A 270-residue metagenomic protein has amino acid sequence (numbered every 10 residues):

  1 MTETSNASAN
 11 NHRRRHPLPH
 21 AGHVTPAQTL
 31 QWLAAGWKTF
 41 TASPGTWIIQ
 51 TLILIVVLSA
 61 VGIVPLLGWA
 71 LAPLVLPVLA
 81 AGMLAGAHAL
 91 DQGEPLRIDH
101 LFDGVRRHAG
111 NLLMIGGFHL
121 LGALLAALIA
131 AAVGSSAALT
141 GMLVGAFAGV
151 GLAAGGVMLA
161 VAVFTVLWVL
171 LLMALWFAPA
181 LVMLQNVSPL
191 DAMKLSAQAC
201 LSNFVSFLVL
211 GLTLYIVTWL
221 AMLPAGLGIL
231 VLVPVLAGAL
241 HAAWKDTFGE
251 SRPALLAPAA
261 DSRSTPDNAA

Functional and structural regions predicted by a protein language model:
M1-A270: Hydrophobic alpha-helical membrane segments
